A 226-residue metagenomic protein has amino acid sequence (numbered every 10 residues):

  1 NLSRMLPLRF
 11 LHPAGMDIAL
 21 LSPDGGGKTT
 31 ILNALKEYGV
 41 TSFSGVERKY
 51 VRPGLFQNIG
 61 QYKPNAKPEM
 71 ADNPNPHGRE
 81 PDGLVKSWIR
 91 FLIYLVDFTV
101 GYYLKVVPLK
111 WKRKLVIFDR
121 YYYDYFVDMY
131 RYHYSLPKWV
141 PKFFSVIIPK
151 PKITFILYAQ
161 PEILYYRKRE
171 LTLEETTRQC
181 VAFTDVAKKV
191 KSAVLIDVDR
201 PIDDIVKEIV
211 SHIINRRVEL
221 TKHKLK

Functional and structural regions predicted by a protein language model:
N1-D17: Extreme N-terminal, non-catalytic leader segments that precede Walker-type/kinase nucleotide-binding cores
R9, R169-K226: NTP-dependent small-molecule kinase module
L20: Hydrophobic anchor at the beta1->P-loop junction of P-loop NTPases
P23: P-loop (Walker A) phosphate-binding loop of NTP-binding proteins
K28: Conserved lysine of the Walker
I31: Hydrophobic positions on the alpha1 helix immediately C-terminal to the Walker A/P-loop
P53-H133, K138-W139: ATP-dependent small-molecule kinase phosphotransfer cores that center on conserved nucleotide phosphate-binding segments
R120-V186: A glycine- and Lys/Arg-enriched "phosphate-lid" helix/loop adjacent to the NTP-binding pocket of small-molecule kinases
